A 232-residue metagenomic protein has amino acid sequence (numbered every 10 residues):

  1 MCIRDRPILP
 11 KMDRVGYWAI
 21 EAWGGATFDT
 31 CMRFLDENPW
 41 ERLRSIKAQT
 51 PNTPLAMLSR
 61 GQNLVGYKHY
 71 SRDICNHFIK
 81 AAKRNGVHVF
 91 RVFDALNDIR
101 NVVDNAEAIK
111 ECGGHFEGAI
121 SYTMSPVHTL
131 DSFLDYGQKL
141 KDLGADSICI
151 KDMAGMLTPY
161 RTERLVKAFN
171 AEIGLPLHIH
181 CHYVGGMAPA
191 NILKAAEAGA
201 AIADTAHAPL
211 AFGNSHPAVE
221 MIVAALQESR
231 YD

Functional and structural regions predicted by a protein language model:
R4-R91, A95-D232: Catalytic cores and adjacent flexible loops of soluble metabolic enzymes that perform enolate/carbanion chemistry on
